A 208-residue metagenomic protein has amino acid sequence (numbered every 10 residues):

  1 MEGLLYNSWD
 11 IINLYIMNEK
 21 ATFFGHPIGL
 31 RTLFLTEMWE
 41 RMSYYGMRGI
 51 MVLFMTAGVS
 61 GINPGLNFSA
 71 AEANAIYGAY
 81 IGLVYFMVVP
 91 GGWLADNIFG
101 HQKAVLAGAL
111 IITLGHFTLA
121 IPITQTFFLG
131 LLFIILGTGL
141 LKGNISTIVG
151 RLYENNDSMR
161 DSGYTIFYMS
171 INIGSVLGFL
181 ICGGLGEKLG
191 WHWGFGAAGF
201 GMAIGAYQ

Functional and structural regions predicted by a protein language model:
I50-E72: Short amphipathic helix-loop junctions that connect adjacent transmembrane helices in Major Facilitator Superfamily/SLC
G78-W93: Central cavity-lining transmembrane alpha-helices of secondary-active solute carriers, predominantly the Major
V89-L110: Conserved MFS/SLC helix-loop-helix module at the cytosolic interface between two early adjacent transmembrane helices
L110-F127: C-terminal ends and interior cores of transmembrane alpha-helices in multi-pass membrane transporters/permeases
T126-L141: Hydrophobic core of transmembrane alpha-helices in multi-pass small-molecule transporters, especially MFS/SLC-type
L141-E154: Intracellular juxtamembrane helix-capping segments at the cytosolic ends of symmetry-related transmembrane helices
S162-F179, G186, G201: Glycine-rich segments within core transmembrane alpha-helices of 12-TM secondary carriers
W193-Q208: Symmetry-related core transmembrane helices of the 12-TM Major Facilitator Superfamily/SLC fold
